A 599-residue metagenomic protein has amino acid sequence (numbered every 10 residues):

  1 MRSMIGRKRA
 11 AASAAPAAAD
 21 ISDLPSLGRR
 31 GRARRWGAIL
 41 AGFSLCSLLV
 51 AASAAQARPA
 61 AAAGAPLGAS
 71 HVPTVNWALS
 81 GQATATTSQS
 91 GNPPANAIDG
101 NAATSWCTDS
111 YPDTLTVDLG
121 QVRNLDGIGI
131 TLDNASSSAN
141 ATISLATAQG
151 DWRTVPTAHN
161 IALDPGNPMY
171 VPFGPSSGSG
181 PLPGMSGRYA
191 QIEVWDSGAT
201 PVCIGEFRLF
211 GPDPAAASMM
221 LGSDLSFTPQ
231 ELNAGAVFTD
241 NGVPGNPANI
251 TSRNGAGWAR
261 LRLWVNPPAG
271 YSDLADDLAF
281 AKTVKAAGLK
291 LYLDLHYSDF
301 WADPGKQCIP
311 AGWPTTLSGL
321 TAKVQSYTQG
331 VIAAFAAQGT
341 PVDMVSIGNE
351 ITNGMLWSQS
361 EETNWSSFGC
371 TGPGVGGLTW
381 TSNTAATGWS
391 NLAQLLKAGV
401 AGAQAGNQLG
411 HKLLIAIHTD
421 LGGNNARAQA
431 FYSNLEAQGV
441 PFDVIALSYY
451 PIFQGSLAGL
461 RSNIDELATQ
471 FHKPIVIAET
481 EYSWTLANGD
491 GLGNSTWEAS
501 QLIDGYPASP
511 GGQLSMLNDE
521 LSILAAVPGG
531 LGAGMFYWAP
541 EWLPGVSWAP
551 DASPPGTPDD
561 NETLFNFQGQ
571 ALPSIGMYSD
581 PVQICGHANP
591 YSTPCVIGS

Functional and structural regions predicted by a protein language model:
A63-G120, D133-S138, T157-N167, P172 (+1 more regions): Disordered, acidic Ser/Thr/Pro-rich linker "stalks" and the adjacent N-terminal cap of the next globular domain
D109-D113, N134-P212: Trp- and acidic/polar-enriched beta-sheet ligand-binding modules for extracellular glycan and matrix recognition
P112, G120-G127, G187: Extended extracellular/luminal ectodomain segments enriched in beta-structured repeat modules
L115, G235-S252, V324-A334, N425-L435 (+1 more regions): Short, acidic/polar
A215-P247: Boundary/entry segment of secreted carbohydrate-active catalytic domains
N233-A236, E362-F368, G374, E466 (+4 more regions): Aromatic-rich peripheral "rim/lid" segments of glycoside hydrolase catalytic domains that contact and position glycan
P247, G410-L414, N425-L502, G511-G512 (+2 more regions): Glycoside hydrolase catalytic-domain groove-lining segments
N249-G388, L392-D420: Substrate-binding cleft and catalytic face of glycoside hydrolase catalytic domains, especially the flexible beta-alpha
